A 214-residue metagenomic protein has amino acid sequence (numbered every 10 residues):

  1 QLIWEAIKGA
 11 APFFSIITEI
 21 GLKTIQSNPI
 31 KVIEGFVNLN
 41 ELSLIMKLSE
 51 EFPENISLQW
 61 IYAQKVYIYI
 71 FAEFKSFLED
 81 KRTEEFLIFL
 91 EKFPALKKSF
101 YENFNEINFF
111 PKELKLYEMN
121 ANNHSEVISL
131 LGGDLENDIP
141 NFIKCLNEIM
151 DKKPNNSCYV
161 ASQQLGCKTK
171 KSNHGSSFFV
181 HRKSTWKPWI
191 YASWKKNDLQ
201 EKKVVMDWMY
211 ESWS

Functional and structural regions predicted by a protein language model:
Q1-S214: Soluble FAD-dependent oxygen oxidases
